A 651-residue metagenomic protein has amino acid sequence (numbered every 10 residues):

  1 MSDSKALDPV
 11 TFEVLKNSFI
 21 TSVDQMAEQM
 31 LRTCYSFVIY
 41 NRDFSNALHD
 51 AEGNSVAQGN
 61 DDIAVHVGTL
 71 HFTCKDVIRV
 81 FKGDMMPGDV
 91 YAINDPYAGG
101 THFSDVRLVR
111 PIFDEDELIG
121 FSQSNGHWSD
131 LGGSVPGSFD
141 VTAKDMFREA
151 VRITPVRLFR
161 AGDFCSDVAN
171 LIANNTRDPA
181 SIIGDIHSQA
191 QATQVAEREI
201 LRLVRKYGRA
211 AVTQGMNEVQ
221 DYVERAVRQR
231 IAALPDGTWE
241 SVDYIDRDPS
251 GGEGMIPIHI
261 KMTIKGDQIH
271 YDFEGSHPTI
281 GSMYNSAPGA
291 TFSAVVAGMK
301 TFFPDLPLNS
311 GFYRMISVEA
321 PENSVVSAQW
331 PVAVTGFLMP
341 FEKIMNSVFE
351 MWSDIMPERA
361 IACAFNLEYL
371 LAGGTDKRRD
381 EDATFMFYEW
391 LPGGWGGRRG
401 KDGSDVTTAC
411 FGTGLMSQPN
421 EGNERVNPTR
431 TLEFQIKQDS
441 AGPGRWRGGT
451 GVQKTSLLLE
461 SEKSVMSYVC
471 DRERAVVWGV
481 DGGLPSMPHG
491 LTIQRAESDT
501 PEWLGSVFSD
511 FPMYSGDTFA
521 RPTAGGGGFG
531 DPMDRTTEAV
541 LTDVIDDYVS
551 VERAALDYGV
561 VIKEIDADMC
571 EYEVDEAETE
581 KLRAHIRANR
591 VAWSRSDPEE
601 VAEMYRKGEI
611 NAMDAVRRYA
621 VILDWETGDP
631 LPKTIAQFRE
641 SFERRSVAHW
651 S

Functional and structural regions predicted by a protein language model:
M1-P87, A92-D114, L118-S651: Glycine/proline-enriched, intrinsically flexible loops and inter-domain linkers
